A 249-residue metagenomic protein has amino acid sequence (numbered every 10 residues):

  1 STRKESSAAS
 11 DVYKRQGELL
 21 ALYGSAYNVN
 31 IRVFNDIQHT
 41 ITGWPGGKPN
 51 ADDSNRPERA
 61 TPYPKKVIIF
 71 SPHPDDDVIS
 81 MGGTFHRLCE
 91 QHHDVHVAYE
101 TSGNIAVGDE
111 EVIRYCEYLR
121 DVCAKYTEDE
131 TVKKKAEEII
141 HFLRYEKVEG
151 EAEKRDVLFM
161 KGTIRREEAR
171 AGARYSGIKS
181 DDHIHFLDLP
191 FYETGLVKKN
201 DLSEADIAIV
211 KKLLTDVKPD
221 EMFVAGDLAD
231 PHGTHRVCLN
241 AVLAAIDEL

Functional and structural regions predicted by a protein language model:
S1, S6-P74, V78-E248: Active-site beta-strand->loop->alpha-helix modules in alpha/beta enzyme cores, enriched in Gly/His/Asp(Glu)
